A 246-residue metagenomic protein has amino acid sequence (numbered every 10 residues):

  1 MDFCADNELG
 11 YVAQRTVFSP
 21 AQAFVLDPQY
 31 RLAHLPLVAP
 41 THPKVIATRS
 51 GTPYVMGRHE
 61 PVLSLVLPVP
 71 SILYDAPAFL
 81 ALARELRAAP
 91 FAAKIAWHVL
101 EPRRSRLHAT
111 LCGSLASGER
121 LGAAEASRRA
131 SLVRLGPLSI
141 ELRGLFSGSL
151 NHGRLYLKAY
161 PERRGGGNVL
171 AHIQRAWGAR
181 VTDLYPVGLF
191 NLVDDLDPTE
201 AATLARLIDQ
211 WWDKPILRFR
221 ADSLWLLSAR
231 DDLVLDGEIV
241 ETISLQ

Functional and structural regions predicted by a protein language model:
M1-Q246: Histidine-dependent nucleotide/RNA phosphoesterase domain, centered on the 2H-phosphoesterase fold with its duplicated
